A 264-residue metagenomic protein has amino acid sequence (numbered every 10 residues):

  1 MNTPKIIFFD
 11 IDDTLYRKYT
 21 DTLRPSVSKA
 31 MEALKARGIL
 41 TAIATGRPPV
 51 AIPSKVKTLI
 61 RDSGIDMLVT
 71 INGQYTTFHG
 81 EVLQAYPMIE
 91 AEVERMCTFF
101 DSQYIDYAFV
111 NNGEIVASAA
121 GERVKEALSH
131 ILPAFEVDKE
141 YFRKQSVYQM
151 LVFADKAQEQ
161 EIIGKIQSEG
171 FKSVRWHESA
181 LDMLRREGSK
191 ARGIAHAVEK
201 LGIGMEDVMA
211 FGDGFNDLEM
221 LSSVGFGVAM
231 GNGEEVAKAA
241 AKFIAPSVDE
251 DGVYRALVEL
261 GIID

Functional and structural regions predicted by a protein language model:
N2-I6, R24, M183-R185, S189-D264: Mg2+-dependent phosphoryl-transfer enzymes with acidic/Ser/Thr/Gly-rich catalytic loops
K5-T20: Asp-based phosphoryl-transfer active-site loop
L15, Q84, I244-A245: A structural signal for hydrophobic residues in beta-strands of small regulatory alpha/beta folds
R17-D21, G46-R47, A85-Y86, L128-S129 (+1 more regions): Short, flexible loop segments at the rims of nucleotide/cofactor-binding pockets, characterized by
S26-R123: Active-site phosphate-binding/coordination module
L40, D106, K172, F226-G227 (+1 more regions): Residue-level detector of anion-binding/catalytic polar loops
S63-G64, N72, I166-E169, S223-V224 (+1 more regions): Short, structured coil segments at secondary-structure junctions
F99, Q103-F211, F215-M220, N232: Conserved acidic, metal-coordinating active-site core of Asp-based, Mg2+-dependent phosphoryl-transfer enzymes
